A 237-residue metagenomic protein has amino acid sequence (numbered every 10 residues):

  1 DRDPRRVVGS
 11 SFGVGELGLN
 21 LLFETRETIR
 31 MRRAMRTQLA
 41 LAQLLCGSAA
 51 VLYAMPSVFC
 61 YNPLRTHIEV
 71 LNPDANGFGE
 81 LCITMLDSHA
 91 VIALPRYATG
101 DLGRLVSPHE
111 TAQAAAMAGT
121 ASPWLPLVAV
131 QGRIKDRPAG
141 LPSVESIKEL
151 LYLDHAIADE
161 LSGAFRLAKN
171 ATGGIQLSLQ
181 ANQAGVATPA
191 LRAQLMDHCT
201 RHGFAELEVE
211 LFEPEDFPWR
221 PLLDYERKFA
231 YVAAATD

Functional and structural regions predicted by a protein language model:
D1-D237: Active-site glycine/GP-rich loop and adjacent strand/helix microenvironment that borders small-molecule binding pockets
